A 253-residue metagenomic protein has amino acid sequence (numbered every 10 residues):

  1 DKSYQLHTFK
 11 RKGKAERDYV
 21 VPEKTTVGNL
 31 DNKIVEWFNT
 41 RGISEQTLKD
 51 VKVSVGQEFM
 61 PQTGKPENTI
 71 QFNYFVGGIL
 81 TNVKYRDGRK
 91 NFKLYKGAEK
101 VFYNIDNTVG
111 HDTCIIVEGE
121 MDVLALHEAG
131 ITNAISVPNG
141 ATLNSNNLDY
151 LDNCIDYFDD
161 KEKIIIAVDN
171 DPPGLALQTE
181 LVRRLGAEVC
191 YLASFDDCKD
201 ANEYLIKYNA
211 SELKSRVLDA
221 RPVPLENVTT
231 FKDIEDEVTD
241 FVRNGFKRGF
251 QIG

Functional and structural regions predicted by a protein language model:
D1-Y4, N146-Y191, L205: Modules that initiate DNA replication and primer synthesis
K2-G77, T81, A98-D112, V217-G245: TOPRIM metal-binding catalytic domain and adjacent DNA-binding surface shared by DnaG-type primases
F59-E162, Q178, T230: Phosphate-handling DNA/RNA-contact segment within nucleic-acid enzymes
N104, G140, G186, N209-A210: Glycine-centered helix-coil hinge/cap
S136, Y191-S194: Structural signal for conserved beta-strand scaffold positions within catalytic alpha/beta enzyme cores
A141-T142, D171-P173, D196-C198: Conserved nucleotide-binding/hydrolysis micro-motifs of P-loop NTPases
F195-T229: Interdomain "pre-motor" coupling segment immediately N-terminal to P-loop NTPase/helicase cores
K247-G253: N-terminal pre-P-loop "Q-motif" helix
